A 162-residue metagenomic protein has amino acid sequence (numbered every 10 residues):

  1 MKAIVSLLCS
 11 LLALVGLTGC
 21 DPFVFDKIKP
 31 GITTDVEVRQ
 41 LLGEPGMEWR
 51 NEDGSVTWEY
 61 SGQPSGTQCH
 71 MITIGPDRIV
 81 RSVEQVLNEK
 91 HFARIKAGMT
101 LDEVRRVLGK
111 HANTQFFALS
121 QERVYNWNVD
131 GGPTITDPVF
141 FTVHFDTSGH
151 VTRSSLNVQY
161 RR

Functional and structural regions predicted by a protein language model:
M1-T18: Sec-dependent bacterial lipoprotein signal peptides
C20-R162: Residues within mature, well-folded domains
